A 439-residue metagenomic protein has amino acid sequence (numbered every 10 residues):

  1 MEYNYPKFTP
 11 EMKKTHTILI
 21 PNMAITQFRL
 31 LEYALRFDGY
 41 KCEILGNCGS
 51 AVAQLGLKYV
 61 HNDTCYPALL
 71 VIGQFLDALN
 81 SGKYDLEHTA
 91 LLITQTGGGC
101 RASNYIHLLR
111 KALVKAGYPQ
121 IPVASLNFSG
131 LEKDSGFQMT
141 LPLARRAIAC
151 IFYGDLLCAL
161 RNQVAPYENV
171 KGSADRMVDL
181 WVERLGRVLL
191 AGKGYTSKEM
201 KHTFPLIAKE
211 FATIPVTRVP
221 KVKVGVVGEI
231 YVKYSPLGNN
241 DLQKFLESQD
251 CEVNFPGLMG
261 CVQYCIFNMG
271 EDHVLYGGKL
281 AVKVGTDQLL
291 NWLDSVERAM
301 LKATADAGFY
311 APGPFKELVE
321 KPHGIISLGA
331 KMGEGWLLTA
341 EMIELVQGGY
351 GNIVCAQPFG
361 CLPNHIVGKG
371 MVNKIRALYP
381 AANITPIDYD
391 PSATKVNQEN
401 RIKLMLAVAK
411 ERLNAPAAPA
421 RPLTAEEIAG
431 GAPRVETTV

Functional and structural regions predicted by a protein language model:
M1-V439: An N-terminal assembly and electron-transfer interface module characteristic of large anaerobic redox and radical
